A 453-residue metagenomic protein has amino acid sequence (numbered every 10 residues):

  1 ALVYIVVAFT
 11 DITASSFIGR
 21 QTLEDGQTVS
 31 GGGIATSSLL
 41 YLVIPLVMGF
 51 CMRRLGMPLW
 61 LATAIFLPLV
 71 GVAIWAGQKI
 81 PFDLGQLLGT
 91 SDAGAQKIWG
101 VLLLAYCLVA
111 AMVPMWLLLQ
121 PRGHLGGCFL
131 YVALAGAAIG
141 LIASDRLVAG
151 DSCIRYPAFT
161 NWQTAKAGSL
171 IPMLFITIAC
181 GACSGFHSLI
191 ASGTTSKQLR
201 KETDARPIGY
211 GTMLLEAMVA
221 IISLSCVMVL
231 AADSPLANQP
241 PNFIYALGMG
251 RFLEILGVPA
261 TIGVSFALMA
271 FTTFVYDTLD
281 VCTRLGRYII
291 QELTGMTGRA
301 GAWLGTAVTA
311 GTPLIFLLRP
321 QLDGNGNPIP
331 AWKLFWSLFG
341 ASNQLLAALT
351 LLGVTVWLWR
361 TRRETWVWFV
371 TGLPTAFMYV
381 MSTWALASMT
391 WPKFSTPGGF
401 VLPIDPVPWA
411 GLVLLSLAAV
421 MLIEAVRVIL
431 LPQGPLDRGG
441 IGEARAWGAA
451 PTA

Functional and structural regions predicted by a protein language model:
A1-A453: The structured alpha-helical core of multi-pass membrane proteins
